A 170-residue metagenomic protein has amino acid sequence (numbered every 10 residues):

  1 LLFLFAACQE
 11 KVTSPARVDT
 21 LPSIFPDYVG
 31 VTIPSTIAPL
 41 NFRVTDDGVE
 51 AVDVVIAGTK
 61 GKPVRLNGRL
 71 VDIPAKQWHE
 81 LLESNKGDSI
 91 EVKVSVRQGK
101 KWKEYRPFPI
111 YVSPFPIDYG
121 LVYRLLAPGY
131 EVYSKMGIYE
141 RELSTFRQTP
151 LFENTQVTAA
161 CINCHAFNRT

Functional and structural regions predicted by a protein language model:
L1-A6: Sec-dependent bacterial lipoprotein signal peptides
C8-T170: Sequence signature of WD/YWTD-type beta-propeller architectures
